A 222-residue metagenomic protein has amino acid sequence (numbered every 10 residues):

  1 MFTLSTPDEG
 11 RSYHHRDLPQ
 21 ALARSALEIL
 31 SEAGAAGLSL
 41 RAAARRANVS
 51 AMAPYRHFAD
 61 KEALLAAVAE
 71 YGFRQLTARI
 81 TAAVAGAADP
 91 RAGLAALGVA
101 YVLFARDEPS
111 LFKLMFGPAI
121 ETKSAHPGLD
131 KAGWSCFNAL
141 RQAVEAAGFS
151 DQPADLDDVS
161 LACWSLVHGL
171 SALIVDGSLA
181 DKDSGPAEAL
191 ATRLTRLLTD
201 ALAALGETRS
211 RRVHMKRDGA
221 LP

Functional and structural regions predicted by a protein language model:
M1-D17, G206-P222: N-terminal intrinsically disordered/low-complexity leader segments
A21, S25, I29-A63, A67: Helix-turn-helix
L30, L65-G72, M115, A132: Alpha-helical DNA-contacting segments of helix-turn-helix folds
Y71-A95, A125-C136, L140-Q142: Amphipathic alpha-helical linker/stalk segments
T81-L111, G133, S150-P153, V159-C163: Hydrophobic alpha-helical connector segments
R106-S124, A172-A180: Amphipathic alpha-helical segments used for helix-helix packing
S124-F149, D157-A162, E188-D200: Amphipathic alpha-helical packing segments from all-alpha helical-bundle domains
W164-K182, L198-S210: Amphipathic C-terminal alpha-helical segment
